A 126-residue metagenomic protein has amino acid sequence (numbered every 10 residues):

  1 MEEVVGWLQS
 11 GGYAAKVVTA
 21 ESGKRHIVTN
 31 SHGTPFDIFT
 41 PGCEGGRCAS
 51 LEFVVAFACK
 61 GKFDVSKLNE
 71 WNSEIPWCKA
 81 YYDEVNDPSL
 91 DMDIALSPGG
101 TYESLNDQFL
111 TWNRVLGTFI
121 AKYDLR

Functional and structural regions predicted by a protein language model:
M1, V5-L8, V65, N106-F109 (+1 more regions): Extracytoplasmic/secreted envelope proteins and their assembly/folding machinery, especially bacterial periplasmic
M1-T40, E44: N-terminal secretory signal peptides
L8-A15, T19, N72-I75, L116-Y123: Sec/Tat-exported extracytoplasmic proteins
T19-E21, S31, G42, V55-F57 (+2 more regions): A mature extracytoplasmic/lumenal domain signature
R47-S50, G100: Short small-residue beta-strand/loop micro-motif enriched in glycine and branched aliphatics
A49-D91: Short, internal acidic amphipathic alpha-helical interface segments that mediate docking to partner proteins
C78-L116, I120: A short, solvent-exposed beta-edge/loop patch
